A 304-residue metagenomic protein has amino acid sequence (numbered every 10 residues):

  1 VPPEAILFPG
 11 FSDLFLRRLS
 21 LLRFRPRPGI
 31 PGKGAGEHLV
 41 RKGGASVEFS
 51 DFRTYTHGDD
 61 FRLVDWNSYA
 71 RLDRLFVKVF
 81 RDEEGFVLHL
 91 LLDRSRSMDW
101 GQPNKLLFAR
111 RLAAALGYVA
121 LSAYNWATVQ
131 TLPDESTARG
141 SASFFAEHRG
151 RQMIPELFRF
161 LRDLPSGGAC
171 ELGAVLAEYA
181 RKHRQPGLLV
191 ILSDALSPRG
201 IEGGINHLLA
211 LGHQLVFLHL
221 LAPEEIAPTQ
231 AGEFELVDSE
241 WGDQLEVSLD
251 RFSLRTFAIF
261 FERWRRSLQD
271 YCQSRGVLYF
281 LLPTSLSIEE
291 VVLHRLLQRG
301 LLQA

Functional and structural regions predicted by a protein language model:
V1-R41, T54-D59, S68, D73 (+2 more regions): Exposed, interaction-prone extracellular/peripheral surfaces
K42-S46: A positional/architectural concept
F61-L63: N-terminal juxtadomain amphipathic helix that follows a signal peptide/anchor or precedes a small N-terminal auxiliary
